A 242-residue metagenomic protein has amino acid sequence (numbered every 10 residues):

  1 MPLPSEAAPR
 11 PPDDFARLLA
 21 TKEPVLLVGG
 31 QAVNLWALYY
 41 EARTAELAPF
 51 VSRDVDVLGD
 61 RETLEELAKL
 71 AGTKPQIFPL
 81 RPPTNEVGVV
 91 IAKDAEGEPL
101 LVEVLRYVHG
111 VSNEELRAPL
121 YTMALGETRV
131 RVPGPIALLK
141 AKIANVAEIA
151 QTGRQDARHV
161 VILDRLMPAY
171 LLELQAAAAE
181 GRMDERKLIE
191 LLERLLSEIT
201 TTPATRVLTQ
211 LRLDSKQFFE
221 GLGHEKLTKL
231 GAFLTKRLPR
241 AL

Functional and structural regions predicted by a protein language model:
M1-L242: Compositionally biased terminal segments of proteins
